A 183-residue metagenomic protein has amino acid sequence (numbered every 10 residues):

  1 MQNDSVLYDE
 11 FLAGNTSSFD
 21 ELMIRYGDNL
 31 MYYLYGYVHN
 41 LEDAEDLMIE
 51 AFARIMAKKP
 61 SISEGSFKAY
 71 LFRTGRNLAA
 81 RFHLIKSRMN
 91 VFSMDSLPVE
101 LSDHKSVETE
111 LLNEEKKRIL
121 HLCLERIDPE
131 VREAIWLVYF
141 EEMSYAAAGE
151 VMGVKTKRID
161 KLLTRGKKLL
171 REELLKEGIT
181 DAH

Functional and structural regions predicted by a protein language model:
M1-N29, G36, E125, E172 (+2 more regions): N-terminal module of bacterial RNA polymerase sigma factors
F11, L30, L34, A44-I55 (+4 more regions): Short, small-hydrophobic-rich alpha-helical interface motif
L12-A13, H39, I49-F67, K86: Sigma70-family region 2
S17, N29, R118-L122, R132-E133: Pre-recognition alpha-helix immediately N-terminal to the DNA-recognition helix within helix-turn-helix or winged-helix
R73-S93, N113: Arg/Lys-rich amphipathic alpha helix in sigma70-family domain 2
A80, V131, A146-E177: DNA-recognition helix of helix-turn-helix
P98-E125: Acidic, proline/glycine-rich intrinsically disordered inter-domain spacer in sigma factors
A134-V138: A short pre-motif secondary-structure segment
